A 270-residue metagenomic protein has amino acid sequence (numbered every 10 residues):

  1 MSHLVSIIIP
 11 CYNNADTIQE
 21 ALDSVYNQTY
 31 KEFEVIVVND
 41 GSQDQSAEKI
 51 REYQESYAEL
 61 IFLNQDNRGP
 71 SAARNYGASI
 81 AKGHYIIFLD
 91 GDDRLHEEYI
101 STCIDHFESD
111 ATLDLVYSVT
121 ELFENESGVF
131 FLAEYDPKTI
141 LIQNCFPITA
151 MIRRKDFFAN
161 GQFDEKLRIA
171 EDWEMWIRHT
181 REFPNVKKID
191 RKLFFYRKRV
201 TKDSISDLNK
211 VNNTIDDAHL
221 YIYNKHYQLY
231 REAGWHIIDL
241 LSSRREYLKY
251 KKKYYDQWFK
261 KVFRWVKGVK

Functional and structural regions predicted by a protein language model:
M1-N213: Nucleotide-sugar donor-binding/catalytic module of glycosyltransferases that assemble extracellular/cell-envelope
E174, R181-K188, K192-K270: C-terminal subregions of glycosyltransferases and related glycan-biosynthesis enzymes
